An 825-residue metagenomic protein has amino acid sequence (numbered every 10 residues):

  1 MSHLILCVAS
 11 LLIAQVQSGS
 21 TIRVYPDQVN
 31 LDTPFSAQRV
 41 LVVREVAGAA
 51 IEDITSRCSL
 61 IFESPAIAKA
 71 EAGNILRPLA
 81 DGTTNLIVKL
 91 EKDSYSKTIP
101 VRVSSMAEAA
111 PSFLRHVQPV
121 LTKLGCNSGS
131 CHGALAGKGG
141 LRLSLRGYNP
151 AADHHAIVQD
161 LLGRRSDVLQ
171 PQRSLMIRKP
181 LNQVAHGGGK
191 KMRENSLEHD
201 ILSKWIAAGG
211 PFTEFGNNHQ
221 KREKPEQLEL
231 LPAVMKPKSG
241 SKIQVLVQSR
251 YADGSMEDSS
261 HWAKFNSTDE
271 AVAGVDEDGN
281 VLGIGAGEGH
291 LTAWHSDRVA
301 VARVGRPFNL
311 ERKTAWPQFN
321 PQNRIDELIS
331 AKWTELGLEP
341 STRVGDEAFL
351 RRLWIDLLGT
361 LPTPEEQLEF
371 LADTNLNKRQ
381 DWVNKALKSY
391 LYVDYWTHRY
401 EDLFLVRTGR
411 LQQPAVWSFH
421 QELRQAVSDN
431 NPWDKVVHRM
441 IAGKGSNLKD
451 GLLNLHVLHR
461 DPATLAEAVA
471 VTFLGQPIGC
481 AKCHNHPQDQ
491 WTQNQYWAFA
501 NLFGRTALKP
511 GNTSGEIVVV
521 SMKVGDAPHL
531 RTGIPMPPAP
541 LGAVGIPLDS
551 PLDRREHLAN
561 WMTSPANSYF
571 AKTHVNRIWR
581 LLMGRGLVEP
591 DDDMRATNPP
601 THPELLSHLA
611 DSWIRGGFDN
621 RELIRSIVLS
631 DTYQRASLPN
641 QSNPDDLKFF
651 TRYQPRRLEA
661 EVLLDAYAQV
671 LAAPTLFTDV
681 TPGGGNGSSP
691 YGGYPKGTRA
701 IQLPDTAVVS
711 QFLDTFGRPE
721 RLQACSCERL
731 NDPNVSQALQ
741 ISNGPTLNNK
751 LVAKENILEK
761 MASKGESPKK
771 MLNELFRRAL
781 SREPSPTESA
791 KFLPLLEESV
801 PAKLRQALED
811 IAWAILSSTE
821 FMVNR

Functional and structural regions predicted by a protein language model:
H3-I13: Sec-dependent N-terminal signal peptides
Q15-K123, H132-G133, G137-S144, A151-H154 (+3 more regions): Extracytoplasmic soluble-region selector
N85, L90, A208-P211, G285-V304 (+5 more regions): Structured, non-catalytic alpha/beta "coupling" segments that mediate domain-domain communication and provide generic
T98-H155, R165-R173, R178, N182-S203 (+7 more regions): Sequence context surrounding c-type heme c attachment/ligation sites in exported
L162-G163, G187-R193, W316, R410 (+2 more regions): Active-site rim elements
K190-I206, H420, A426, N598 (+1 more regions): Short secondary-structure subsegments characteristic of cysteine-rich extracellular domains
P317-L391, W396-R399, L403-G692, S726-R729 (+3 more regions): Primarily short, surface-exposed interaction patches in extracytoplasmic proteins
L671-P682, N686-T706, Q711-R729, P733-V735 (+1 more regions): Long, His/Glu/Asp-enriched segments that create or flank divalent metal/ion-associated functional microenvironments
